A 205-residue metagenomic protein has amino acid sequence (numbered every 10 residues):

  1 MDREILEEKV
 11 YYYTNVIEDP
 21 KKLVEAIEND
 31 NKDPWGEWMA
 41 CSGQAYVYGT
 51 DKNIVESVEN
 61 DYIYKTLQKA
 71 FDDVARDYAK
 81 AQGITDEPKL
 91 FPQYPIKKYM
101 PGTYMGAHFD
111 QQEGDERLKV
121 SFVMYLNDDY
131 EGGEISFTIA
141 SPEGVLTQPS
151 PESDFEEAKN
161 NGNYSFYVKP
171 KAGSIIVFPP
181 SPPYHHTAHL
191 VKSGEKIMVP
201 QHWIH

Functional and structural regions predicted by a protein language model:
M1-E87, Y104: Non-heme Fe(II)/2-oxoglutarate
A79-H205: Catalytic core of non-heme Fe(II) oxygenases with the double-stranded beta-helix
